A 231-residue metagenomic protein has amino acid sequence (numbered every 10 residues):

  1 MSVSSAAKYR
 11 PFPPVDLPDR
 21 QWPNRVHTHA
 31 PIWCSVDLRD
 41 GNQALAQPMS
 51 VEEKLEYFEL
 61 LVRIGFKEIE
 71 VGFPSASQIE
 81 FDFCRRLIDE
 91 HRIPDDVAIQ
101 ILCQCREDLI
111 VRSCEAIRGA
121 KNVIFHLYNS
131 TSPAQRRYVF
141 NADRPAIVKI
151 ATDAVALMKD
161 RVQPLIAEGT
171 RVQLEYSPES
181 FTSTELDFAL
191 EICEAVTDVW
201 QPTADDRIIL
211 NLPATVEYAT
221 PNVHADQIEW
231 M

Functional and structural regions predicted by a protein language model:
S2-F12, P31-W33, A44-E68, C84-E90 (+2 more regions): Alpha/beta enzyme core
F12-C34: Conserved oxyanion/phosphate-binding beta-strand-loop segments in alpha/beta enzyme cores
I69-F73: A glycine-/small-polar-enriched, mobile loop at the entrance of the PLP active site in fold-type I
S75-I79, S183-T184: Conserved glycine-rich "GG(E/T)P / GGGxP" loop and the immediately following alpha-helix in the radical SAM core
S77-Q78, Q104-D108: Acidic-and-aromatic substrate-binding clefts and catalytic sites of carbohydrate-active enzymes
I93-C103: A glycine-rich helix N-cap at a beta->alpha junction
